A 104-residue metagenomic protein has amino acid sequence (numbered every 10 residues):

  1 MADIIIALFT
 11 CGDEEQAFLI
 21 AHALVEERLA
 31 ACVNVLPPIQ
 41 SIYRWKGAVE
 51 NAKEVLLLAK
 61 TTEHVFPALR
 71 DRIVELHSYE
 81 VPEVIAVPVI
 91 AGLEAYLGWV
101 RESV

Functional and structural regions predicted by a protein language model:
M1-V104: Positively charged, small/polar-rich N-terminal and surface patches that mediate targeting and assembly and bind
